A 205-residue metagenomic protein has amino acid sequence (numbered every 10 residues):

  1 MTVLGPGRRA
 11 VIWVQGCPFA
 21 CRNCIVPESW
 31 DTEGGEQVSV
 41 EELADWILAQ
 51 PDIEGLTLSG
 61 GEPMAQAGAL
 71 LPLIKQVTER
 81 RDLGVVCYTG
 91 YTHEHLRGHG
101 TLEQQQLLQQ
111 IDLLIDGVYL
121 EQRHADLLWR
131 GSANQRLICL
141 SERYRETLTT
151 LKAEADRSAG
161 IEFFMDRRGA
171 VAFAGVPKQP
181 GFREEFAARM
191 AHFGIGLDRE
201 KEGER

Functional and structural regions predicted by a protein language model:
M1-P6, Y91, R97-R205: Auxiliary Fe-S-binding modules of radical SAM enzymes
M1-W13, R22, V26-T32, G160-F164: N-terminal [4Fe-4S]-dependent radical SAM core
R8-R9, V26-L107: Conserved Radical SAM active-site core
V11-W13, T57, A172: Short aromatic/hydrophobic contact patches that present stacked aromatics for nucleic-acid/ligand binding
I12, C21, E62, L114: Conserved, mostly hydrophobic/aromatic
